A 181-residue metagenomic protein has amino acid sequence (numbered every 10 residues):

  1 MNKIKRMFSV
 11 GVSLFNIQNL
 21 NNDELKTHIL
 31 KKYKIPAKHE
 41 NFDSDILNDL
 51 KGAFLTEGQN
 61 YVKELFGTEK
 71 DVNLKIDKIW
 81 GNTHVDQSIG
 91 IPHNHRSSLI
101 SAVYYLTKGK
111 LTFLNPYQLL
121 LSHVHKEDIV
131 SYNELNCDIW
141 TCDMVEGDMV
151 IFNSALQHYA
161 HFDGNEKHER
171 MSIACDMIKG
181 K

Functional and structural regions predicted by a protein language model:
M1-V72, W80, I89: Non-heme Fe(II)/2-oxoglutarate
K3-K5, V150, Y159-A160: Karyopherin-beta/Importin-beta family HEAT-repeat alpha-solenoid scaffold
N82-I151, E169: Catalytic core of non-heme Fe(II) oxygenases with the double-stranded beta-helix
G90-H93, H158-N165: Short beta-strand His + acidic residue motifs that chelate non-heme Fe in jelly-roll/DSBH and cupin folds
S101-V103, K167-K181: A short hydrophobic beta-strand segment most commonly corresponding to one strand of the jelly-roll/cupin
T107-G109, Y159, I178-K181: Short coil/turn motifs at secondary-structure junctions
